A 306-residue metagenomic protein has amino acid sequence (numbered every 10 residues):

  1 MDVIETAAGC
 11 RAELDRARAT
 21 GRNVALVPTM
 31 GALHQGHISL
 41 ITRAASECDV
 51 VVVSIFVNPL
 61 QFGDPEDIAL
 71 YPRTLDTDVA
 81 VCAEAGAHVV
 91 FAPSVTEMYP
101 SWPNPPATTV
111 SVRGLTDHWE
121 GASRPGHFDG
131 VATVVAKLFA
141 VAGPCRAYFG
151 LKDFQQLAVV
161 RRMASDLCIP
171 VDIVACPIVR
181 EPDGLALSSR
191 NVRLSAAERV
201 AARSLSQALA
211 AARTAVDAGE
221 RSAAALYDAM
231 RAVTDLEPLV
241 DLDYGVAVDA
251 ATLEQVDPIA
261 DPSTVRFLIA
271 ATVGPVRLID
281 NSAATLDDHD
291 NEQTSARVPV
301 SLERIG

Functional and structural regions predicted by a protein language model:
D2-L239, V248, T252, P275 (+3 more regions): Nucleotidyltransferase catalytic core that binds NTPs
V171-D172, P262-T264: Short solvent-exposed loop/turn micro-motifs enriched in small/polar/acidic residues
D243-D261, F267-I269: A conserved acidic, glycine/proline-rich C-terminal tail/linker
T264-N281, T285-D288: Tryptophan-rich aromatic "cage" segments
